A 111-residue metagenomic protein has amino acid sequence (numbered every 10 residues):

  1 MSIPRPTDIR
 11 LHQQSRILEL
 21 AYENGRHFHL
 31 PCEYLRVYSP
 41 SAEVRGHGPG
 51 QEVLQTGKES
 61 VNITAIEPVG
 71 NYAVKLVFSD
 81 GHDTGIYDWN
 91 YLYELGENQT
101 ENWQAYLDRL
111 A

Functional and structural regions predicted by a protein language model:
M1-A111: Motif-centric detector for short Cys/His coordination patterns
